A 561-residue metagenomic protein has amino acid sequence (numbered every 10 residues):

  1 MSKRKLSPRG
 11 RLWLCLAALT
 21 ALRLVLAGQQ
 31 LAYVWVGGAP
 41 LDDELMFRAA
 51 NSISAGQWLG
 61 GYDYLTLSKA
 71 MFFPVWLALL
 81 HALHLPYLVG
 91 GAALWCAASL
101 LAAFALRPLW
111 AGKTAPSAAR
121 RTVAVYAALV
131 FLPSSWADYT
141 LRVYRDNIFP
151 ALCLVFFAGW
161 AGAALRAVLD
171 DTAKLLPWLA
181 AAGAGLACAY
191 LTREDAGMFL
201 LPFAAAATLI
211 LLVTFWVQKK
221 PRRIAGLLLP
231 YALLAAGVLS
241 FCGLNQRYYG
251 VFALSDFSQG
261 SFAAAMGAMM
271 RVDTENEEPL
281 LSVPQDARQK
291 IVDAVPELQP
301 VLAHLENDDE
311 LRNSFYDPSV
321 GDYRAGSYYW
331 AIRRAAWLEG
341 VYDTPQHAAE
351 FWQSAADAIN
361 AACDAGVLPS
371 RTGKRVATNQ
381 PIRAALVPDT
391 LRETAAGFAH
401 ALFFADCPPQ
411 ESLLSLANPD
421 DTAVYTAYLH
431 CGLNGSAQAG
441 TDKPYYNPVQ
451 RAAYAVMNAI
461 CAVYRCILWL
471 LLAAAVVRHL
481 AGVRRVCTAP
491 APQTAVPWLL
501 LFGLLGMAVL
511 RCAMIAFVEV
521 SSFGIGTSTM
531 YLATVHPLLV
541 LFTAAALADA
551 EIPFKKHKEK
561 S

Functional and structural regions predicted by a protein language model:
M1-G28, A225-G226, C487-L501, D549-A550 (+1 more regions): Start-transfer (signal-anchor) and selected internal transmembrane alpha helices of multi-pass inner/ER membrane
P8-A39, V130-L132, L233-L244, A508-C512: Transmembrane signal-anchor helices characteristic of membrane glycosylation enzymes that use polyprenol
L31-A49, W58-W76: Extracytoplasmic catalytic/substrate-binding loops of multi-pass membrane glycan-assembly enzymes
V36-L41, L45-M46, L234-R383: Juxtamembrane membrane-water interface segments immediately following transmembrane helices in multi-pass
M71-P74, A78, H84, L88 (+3 more regions): Aromatic- and kink-enriched transmembrane "portal" helix at the membrane-lumen/periplasm boundary that abuts
Y87-P116, T122, A128, L132 (+3 more regions): Transmembrane-helix motifs of polytopic, lipid-linked glycan transferases
L101-F104, I148-L169, L186, F542: Specific aromatic-rich, kink-prone transmembrane helix
W178-R193, L234-F241: Membrane-interface alpha helices of multi-pass inner-membrane proteins
